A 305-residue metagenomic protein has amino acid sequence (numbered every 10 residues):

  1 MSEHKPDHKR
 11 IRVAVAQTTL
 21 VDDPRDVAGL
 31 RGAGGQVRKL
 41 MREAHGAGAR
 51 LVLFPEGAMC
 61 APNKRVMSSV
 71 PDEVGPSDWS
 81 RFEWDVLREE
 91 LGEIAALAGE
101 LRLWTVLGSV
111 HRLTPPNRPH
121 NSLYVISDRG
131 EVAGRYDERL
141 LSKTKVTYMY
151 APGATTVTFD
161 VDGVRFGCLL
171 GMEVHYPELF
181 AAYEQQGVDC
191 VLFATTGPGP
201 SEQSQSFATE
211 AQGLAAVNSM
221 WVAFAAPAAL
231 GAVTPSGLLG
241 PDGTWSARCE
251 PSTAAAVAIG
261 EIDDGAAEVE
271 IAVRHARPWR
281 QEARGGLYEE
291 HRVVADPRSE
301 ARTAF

Functional and structural regions predicted by a protein language model:
M1-L51, L192: N-terminal active-site segment of His-dependent metallophosphoesterases
A28-R129, G199-A215, M220: Cys-nucleophile CN-hydrolase/nitrilase-fold catalytic domain and related Cys-dependent amidase chemistry that acts on
E56-A58, G108-H111, Y136, G171 (+2 more regions): Short, well-ordered beta-to-alpha junction loops that form the rim of enzyme active sites and present histidine/acidic
M59, V132-A133, W245-S246: Hydrophobic "anchor" residues
V86-V106, V174-A256: CN hydrolase (nitrilase-like) catalytic-core segments centered on the catalytic cysteine and neighboring Lys/Glu
R112-C190, P198-G213, V269-W279: Active-site catalytic loop in hydrolytic enzyme cores
T158, P227-F305: C-terminal beta-strand edge segments of enzyme domains
